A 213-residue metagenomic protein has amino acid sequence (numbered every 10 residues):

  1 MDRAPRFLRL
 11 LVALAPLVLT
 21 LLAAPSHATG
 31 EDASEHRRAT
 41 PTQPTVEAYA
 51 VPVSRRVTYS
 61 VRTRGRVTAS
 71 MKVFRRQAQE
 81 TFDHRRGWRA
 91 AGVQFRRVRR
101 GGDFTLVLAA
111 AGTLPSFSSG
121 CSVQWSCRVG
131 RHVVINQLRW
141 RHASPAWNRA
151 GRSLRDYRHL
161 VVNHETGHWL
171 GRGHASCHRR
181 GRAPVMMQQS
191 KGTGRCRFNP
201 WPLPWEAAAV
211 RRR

Functional and structural regions predicted by a protein language model:
D2-L10, T20-G30, S122-W125, V129 (+2 more regions): Metalloprotease/metallohydrolase-associated module, dominated by Zn2+-dependent proteases
R9-A13, T20-V46, A50, S54: N-terminal prepro-regions of secreted/extracellular proteins
V53-T68: Acidic/histidine-rich, surface-exposed loop or edge segments in extracytoplasmic proteins
R62-R64, L108-A111, N136-L138, R172 (+1 more regions): Active-site-proximal beta-strand/loop segments in catalytic clefts of secreted hydrolases
V73, Q77, T81, D156-Y157 (+3 more regions): Extracytoplasmic/secreted proteins, especially bacterial periplasmic and envelope-associated proteins
R76-H159: Metzincin-family zinc-dependent endopeptidase catalytic domain
D83-G87, G167-R172, K191: Sec-exported extracytoplasmic/periplasmic mature domains
R155-G173: Active-site recognition of the HExxH zinc-binding catalytic motif
